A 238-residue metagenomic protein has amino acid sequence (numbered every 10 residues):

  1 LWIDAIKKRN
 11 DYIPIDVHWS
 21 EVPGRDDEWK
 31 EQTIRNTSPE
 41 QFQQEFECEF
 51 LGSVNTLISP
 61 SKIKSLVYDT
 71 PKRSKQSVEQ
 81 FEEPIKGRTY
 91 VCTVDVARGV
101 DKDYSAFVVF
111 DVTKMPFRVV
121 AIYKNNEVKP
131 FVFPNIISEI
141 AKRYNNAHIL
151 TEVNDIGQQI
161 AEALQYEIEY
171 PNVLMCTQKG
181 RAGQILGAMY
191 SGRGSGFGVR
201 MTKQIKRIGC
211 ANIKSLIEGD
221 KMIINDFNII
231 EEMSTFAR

Functional and structural regions predicted by a protein language model:
L1-K7, W29-I34, R98, A106 (+2 more regions): Short, Φ-rich (hydrophobic/aromatic) sequence segments
L1-T37, I160-Q165, E169: ASCE P-loop NTPase helicase motor core
K8, T113-R238: Mg2+-dependent endonuclease catalytic cores in nucleic-acid-processing enzymes, primarily RNase H-like
N10, P14, D26-K30, P39-Q43 (+7 more regions): Alpha-helix initiation and N-capping motif
N10-D11, I85-R88, D101-Y104, K142-N146 (+1 more regions): Short, well-ordered loop/turn elements at secondary-structure boundaries
D16-V94: ATPase catalytic-site recognition across NTP-hydrolyzing enzymes
W19-P23, E31-P39, C48, S53 (+9 more regions): Hydrophobic alpha-helical scaffolding
P84-V112: Gly/Thr-rich phosphate-binding beta-strand-loop-beta motif of the actin/hexokinase/Hsp70
